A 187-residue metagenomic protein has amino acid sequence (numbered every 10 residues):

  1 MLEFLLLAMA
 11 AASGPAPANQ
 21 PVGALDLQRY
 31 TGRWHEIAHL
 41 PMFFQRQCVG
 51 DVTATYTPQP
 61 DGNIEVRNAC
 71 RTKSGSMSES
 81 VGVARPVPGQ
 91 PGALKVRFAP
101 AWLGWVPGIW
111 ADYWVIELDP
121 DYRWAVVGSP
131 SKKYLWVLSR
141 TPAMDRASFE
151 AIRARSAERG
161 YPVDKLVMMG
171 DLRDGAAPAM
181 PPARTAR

Functional and structural regions predicted by a protein language model:
L2-R187: A beta-rich soluble binding module of mature secreted/lumenal proteins
